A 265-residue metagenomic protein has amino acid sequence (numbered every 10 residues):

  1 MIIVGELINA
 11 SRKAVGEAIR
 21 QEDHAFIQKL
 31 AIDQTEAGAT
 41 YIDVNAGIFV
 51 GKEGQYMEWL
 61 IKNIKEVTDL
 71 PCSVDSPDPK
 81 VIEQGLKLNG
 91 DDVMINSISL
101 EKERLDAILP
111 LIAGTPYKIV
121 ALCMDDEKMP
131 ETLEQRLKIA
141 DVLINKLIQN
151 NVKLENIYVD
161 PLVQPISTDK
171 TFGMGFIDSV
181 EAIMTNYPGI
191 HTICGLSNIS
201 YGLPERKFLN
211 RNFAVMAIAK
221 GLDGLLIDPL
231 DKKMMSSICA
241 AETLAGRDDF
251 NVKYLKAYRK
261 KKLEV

Functional and structural regions predicted by a protein language model:
M1-K29, N96-L100, D126-E134, I199-K207: Active-site mouth loops of central-metabolism enzymes
I8-A10, A46-V50, D78-K80, S99-E101 (+4 more regions): Active-site-proximal loop/turn and secondary-structure-junction residues that shape catalytic pockets, frequently
Q34, D75, G85, V159 (+1 more regions): Conserved, mostly hydrophobic/aromatic
T35-L70, L162-G173: Glycine-rich, proline-tolerant flexible connector loops at the mouths of alpha/beta enzymes
G38-A39, D69, G90, P116 (+2 more regions): A structural motif
D43-I48, L70-D78, D92-E103, C123 (+2 more regions): Catalytic beta/alpha-barrel core
E53-I61, I82-L88, A107-L111, T171-F176: Distinct, well-ordered alpha-helical segments
A107, G114-K262: Catalytic alpha/beta core domains of metabolic enzymes, predominantly
